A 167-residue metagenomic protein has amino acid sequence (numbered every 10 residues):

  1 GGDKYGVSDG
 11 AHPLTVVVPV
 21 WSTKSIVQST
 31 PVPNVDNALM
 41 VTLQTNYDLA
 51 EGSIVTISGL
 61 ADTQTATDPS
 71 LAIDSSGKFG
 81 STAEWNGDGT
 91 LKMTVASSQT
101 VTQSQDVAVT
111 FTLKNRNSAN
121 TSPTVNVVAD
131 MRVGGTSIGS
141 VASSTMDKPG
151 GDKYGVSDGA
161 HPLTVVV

Functional and structural regions predicted by a protein language model:
G1-V167: Ser/Thr/Pro/Gly-rich, low-complexity intrinsically disordered stalk/linker tracts of secreted and surface-exposed
